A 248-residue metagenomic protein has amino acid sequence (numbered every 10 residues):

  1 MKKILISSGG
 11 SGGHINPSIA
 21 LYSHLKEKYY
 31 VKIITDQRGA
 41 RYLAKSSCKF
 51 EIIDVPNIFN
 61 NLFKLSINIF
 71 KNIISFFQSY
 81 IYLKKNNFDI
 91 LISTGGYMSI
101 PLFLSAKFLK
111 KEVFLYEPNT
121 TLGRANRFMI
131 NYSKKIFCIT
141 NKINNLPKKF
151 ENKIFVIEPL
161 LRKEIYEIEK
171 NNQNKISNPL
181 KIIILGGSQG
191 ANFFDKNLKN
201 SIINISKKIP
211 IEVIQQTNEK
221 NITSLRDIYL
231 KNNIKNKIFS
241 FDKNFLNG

Functional and structural regions predicted by a protein language model:
K3, Y30, R38, F108-E169: Active-site-proximal region of nucleotide-activated glycan assembly enzymes, centered on histidine/acidic-rich loops
K3-G9, Y29-K71, I157, E219: Conserved nucleotide-sugar phosphate-binding/catalytic loop shared by glycosyltransferases and other
I6, K32-I34, L115, C138 (+2 more regions): Structural beta-sheet core signal
H14-L25, R38: Short amphipathic alpha-helix
I34, A40-R41, S46-S47, Y166-G248: Donor-nucleotide binding loops and adjacent catalytic segments primarily of GT-B fold Leloir glycosyltransferases
R38-Y42, I90-L109: An aromatic- and histidine-rich active-site surface loop
N61-I90, F108: An amphipathic, basic-hydrophobic alpha-helix
